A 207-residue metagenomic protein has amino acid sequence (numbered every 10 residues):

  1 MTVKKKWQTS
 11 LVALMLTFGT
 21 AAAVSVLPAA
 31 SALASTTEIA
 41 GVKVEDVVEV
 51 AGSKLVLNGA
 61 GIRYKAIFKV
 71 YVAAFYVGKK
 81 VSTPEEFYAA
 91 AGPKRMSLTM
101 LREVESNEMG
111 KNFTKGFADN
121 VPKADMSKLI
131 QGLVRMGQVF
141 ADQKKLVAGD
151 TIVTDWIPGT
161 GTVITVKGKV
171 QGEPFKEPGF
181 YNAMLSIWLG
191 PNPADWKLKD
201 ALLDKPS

Functional and structural regions predicted by a protein language model:
T2-F18: Bacterial N-terminal signal peptides that target proteins for export
T17-S31: C-terminal segment of classical bacterial N-terminal signal peptides
L33-Y88: N-terminal secretory signal peptides
D46-V48, G161-I164: Short polybasic amphipathic segments
V81-G159: Mid-length scaffold segments of soluble, non-membrane domains
V166-K169: Short strand-turn-strand beta-turns centered on an Asx-Gly dipeptide
Q171-L198: Flexible glycine-rich active-site/ligand-binding loops centered on an Asp-His dyad
W196-S207: Cysteine/selenocysteine-centered motifs that mediate thiol-based redox chemistry or coordinate metal-sulfur cofactors
